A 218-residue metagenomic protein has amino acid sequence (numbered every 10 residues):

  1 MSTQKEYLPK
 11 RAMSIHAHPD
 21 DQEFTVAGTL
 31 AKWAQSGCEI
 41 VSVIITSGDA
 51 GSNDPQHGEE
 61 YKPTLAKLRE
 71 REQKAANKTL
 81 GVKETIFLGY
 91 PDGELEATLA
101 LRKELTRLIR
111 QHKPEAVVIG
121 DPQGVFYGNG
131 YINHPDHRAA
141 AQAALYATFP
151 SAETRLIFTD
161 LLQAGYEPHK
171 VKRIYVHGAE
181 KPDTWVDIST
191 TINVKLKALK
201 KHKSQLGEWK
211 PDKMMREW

Functional and structural regions predicted by a protein language model:
M1-H112: Active-site rim/loop-helix segments in enzyme catalytic domains that contact anionic ligands
S2-I15, L99-W218: Metal-dependent de-N-acetylase/amidase catalytic core
